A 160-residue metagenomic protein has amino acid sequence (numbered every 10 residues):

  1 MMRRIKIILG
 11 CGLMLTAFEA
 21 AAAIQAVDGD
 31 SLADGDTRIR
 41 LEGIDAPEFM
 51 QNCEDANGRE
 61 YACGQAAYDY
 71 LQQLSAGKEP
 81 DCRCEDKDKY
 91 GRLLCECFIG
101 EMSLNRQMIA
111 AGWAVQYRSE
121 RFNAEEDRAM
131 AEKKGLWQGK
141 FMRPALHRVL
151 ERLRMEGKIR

Functional and structural regions predicted by a protein language model:
M1-L9: Bacterial N-terminal signal peptides that target proteins for export
I8-A17: Bacterial N-terminal signal peptides
E19-R160: Small beta-barrel nucleic-acid-binding modules, primarily SNase/OB-fold domains and secondarily Tudor-like barrels
